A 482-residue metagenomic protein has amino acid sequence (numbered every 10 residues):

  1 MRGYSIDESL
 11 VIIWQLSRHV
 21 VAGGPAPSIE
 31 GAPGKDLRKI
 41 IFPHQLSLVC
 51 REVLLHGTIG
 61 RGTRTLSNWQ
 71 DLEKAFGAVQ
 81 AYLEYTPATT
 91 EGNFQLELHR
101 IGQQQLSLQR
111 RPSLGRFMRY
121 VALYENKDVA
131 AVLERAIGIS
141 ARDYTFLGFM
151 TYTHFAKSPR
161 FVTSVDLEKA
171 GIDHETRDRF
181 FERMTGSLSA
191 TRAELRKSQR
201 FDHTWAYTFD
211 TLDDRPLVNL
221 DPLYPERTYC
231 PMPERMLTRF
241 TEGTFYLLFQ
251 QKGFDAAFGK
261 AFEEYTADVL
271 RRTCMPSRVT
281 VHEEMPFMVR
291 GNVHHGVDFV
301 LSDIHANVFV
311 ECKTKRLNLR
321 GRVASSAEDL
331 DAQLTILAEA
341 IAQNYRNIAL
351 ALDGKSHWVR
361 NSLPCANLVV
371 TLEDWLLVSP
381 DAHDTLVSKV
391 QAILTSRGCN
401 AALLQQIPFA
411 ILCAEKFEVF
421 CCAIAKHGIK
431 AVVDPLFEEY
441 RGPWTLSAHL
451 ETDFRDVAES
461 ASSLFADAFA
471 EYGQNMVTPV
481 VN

Functional and structural regions predicted by a protein language model:
R2-W14, R18-H19, E30, R51-T273 (+1 more regions): Interfaces and regulatory segments of ATP-dependent nucleotide/adenylate/phosphodiester-chemistry enzymes
T273-H295, F299: A short acidic/basic microdomain associated with nuclease active sites
V297-S302, V310, N347-A351: Conserved catalytic-core segments centered on acid/base and nucleophilic motifs
D298, A306-F309, P364-L368: Beta-sheet entry/capping signal
L301-G321: Active-site beta-strand-loop-beta-strand hairpin of nuclease catalytic cores that positions key catalytic residues
T314-L368: Catalytic cores of nucleic-acid endonucleases
A324-E328, D381-K389: Short secondary-structure boundary/capping segments
H357-V370, D374-L386: Extended, charge-rich low-complexity regions and/or helical-solenoid scaffolds
